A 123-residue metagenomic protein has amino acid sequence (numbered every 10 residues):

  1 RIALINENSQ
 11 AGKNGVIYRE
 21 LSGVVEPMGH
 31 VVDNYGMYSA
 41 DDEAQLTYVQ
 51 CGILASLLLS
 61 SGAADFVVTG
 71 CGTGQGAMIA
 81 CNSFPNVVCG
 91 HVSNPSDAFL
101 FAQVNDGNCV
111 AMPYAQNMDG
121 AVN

Functional and structural regions predicted by a protein language model:
R1-N8, V32-M37: Generic N-terminal amphipathic, Lys/Arg-enriched alpha-helix
A3-R19, A98-N123: C-terminal binding/interaction regions
I17-H30: A short, Lys/Arg-enriched amphipathic alpha-helix followed by its capping loop at the start of a domain
M28-Q45: A short beta-strand-loop structural module common to alpha/beta enzyme folds
Y48-F66: Short, structured active-site "lid" loops
S56, G70-C71, S93-D97: Catalytic alpha/beta core domains of metabolic enzymes, predominantly
A64-G70, C89: A short, small-residue-rich loop immediately preceding and capping a beta-strand
G76-C89, N94: Short Gly/Thr/Asp-enriched flexible loops that form oxyanion-binding sites at enzyme active sites
